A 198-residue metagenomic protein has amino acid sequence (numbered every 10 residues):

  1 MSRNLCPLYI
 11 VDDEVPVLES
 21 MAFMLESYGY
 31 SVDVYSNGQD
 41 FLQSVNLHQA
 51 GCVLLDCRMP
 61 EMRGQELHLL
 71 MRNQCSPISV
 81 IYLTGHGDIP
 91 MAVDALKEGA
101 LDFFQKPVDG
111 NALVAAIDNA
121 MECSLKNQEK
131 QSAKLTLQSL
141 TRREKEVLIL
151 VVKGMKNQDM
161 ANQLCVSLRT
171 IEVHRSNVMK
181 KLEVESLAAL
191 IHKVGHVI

Functional and structural regions predicted by a protein language model:
S2-V17, M21-L25, G38, V53-D56 (+1 more regions): Conserved acidic segment of CheY-like receiver
S36-N37, R63-L67: Acidic catalytic/metal-coordinating carboxylates
Q43, Q65-P77, D94: Short amphipathic alpha-helix used as the core "switch/output" element in two-component signaling
M59: Receiver (REC) domain active-site loop signature in two-component systems and cognate sites in sensor histidine kinases
D88-P90, P107-I117, Q163: C-terminal output helix
S176-I198: Basic, Lys/Arg-enriched C-terminal extension of HTH/homeodomain DNA-binding domains
